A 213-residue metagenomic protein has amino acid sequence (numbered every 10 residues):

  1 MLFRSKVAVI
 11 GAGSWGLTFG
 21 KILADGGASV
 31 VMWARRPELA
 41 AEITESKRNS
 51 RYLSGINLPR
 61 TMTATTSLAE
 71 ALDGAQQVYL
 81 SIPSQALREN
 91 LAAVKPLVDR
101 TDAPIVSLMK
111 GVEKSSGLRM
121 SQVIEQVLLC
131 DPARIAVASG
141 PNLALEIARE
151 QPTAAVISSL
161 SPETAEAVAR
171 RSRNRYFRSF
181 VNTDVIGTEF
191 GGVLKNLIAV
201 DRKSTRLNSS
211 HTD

Functional and structural regions predicted by a protein language model:
M1-L2, L207-D213: Single conserved hydrophobic/aromatic residue that forms the stacking wall/gate of nucleotide- or nucleobase-binding
F3-I56, A64-T66, A93: NAD(P)+-binding Rossmann beta1-loop-alpha1 motif at the extreme N-terminus of oxidoreductases
V7, S29-V30, A133-I135, S179: Hydrophobic anchor at the start of a short beta-strand that flanks the dinucleotide cofactor-binding loop
S54-T63, T101, D131-R134, R175-F177: A short helix-to-beta-strand connector/capping loop
T65-D73, Q77-P152, V168-R170: Rossmann-like NAD(P)(H) cofactor-binding subdomain of soluble oxidoreductases
A86, L97, V123, V127-D131 (+1 more regions): Internal alpha-helical scaffold of NAD(P)-dependent oxidoreductase catalytic cores
